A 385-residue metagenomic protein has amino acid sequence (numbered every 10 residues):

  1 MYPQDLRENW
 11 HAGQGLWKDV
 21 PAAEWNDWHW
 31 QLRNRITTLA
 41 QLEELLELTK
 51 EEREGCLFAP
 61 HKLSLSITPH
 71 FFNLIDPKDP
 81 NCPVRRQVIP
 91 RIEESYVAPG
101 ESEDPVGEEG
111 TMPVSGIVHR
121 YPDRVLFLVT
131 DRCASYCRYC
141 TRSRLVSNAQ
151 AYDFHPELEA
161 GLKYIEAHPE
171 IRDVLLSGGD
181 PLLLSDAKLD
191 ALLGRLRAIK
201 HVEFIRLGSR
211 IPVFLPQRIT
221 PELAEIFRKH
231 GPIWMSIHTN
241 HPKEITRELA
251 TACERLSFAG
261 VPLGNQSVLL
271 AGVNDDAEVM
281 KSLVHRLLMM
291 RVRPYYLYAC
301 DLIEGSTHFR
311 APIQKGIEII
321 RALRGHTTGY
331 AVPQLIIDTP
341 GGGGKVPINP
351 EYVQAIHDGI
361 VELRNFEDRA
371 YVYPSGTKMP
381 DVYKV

Functional and structural regions predicted by a protein language model:
M1-H119: Flexible, acidic/Gly-rich N-terminal and inter-domain linker regions that tether and position cofactor-handling modules
F71, C137, Y295: Conserved, mostly hydrophobic/aromatic
M112-S115, V125-L128, L158-Y164: Short, charged beta->alpha transition segments
H119-P156, L207: Canonical Radical SAM [4Fe-4S] cluster-binding loop centered on the CxxxCxxC motif and its immediate flanking residues
Y139-T141, A187-K188, I219, I348-N349: Short acidic, glycine/serine/threonine-rich loops at helix termini
E159-D173, L182-T327: Conserved AdoMet/S-adenosylmethionine-binding subsite of the radical SAM
L175-S177: Eukaryotic intrinsically disordered, low-complexity regions
E318-V385: C-terminal accessory regions of radical SAM enzymes
